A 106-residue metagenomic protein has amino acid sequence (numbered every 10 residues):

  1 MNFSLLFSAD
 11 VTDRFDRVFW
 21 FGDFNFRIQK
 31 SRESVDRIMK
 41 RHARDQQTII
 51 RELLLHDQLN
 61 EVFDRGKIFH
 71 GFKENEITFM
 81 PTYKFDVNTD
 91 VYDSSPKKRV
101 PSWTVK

Functional and structural regions predicted by a protein language model:
M1-K106: Catalytic lobes of large eukaryotic enzymes
